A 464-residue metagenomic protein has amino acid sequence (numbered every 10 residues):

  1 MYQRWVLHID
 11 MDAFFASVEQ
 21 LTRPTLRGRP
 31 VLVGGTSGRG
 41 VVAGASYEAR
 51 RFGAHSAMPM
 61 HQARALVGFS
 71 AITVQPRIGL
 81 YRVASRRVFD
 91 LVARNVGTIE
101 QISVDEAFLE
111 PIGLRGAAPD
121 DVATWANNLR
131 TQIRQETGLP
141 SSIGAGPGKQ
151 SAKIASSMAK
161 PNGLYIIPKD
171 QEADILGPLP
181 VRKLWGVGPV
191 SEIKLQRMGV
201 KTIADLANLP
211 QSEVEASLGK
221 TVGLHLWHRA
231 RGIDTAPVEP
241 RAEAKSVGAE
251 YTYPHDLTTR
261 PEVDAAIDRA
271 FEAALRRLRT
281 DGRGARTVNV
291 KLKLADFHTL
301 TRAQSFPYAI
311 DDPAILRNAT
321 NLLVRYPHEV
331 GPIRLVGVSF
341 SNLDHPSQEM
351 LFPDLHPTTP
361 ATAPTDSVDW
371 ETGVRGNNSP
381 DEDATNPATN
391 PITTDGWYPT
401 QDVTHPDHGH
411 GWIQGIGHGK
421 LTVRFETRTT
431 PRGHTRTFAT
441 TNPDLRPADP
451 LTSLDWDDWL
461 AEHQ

Functional and structural regions predicted by a protein language model:
M1-L224, P360, T365, W370-N390 (+1 more regions): Gly/Gly-Pro- and Ser/Thr-rich, intrinsically disordered tail segments characteristic of DNA damage-repair and tolerance
I102-E106, G146-K149, R283-T287, I333-L335 (+1 more regions): Short Gly/Ser/Thr- and Asp/Glu-enriched loop/turn motifs at secondary-structure junctions
K183, I193-L335, F340-H345, H356-P357: DNA-contacting surface of Y-family translesion DNA polymerases
L343-T372, D449: Intrinsically disordered, low-complexity mixed-charge segments
P391-D407: Short coil-to-beta transition motif at edge beta-strands of beta-rich domains
G409-I416: Short beta-strand-centered aromatic/proline hotspots
G419-V423: Short aromatic-glycine-enriched beta-strand elements
R424-Q464: Intrinsically disordered, low-complexity linker and terminal regions at domain boundaries
